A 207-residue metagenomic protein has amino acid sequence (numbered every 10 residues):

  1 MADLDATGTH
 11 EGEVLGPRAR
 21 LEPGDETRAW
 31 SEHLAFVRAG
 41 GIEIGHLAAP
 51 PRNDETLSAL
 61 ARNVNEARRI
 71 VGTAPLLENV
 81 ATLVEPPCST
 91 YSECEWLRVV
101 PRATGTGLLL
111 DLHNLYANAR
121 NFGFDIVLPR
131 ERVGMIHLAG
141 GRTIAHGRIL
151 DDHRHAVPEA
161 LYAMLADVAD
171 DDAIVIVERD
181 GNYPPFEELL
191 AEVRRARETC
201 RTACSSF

Functional and structural regions predicted by a protein language model:
M1-D3, H33-A35, V80-T82, H113-A117 (+2 more regions): Active-site beta-loop-alpha junctions enriched in small/polar residues
A2-E13, L83-T90, L115-N121, R154-A156 (+1 more regions): Acidic-and-aromatic substrate-binding clefts and catalytic sites of carbohydrate-active enzymes
E11-L108, A117: Active-site acidic/histidine proton-transfer and metal-coordination neighborhood in alpha/beta enzyme cores
W30, D111, I136, V175: Conserved, mostly hydrophobic/aromatic
A48-L57, N118-D172: Gly/Pro-rich active-site loop or hairpin
V100, N114, R132, T143 (+2 more regions): N-terminal cap/leader regions of alpha/beta-hydrolase-fold enzymes, predominantly small-molecule hydrolases
Y162-L189: Long hydrophobic alpha-helical segments typical of transmembrane helices together with their membrane-interfacial
P185-S206: C-terminal helical cap(s) of enzyme catalytic domains, especially alpha/beta-barrels
